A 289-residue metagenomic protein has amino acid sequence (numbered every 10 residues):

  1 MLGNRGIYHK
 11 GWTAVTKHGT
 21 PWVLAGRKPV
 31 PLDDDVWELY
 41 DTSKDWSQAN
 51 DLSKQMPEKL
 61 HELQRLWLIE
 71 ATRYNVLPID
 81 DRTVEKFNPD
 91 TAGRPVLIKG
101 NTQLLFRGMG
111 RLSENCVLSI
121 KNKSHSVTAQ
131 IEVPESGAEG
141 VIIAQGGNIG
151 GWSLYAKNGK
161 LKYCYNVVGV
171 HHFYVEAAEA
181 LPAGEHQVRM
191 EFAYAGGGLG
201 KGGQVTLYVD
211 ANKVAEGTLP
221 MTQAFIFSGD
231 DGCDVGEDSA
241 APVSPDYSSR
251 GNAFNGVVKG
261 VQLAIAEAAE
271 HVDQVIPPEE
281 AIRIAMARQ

Functional and structural regions predicted by a protein language model:
M1-S53, K59: C-terminal, low-complexity/hydrophilic appendages and adjacent surface loops of extracellular/periplasmic anionic
G11, L39-D41, D45, L63 (+3 more regions): Hydrophobic, well-ordered secondary-structure elements that form the walls of internal hydrophobic environments
T13, K28, N75-V76, L105: Carbohydrate-active catalytic/glycan-binding domains of CAZyme proteins, especially the secreted or lumenal ectodomains
S53-K54, G251: Short, flexible active-site recognition loops that position polar ligands and cofactors
M56, L60-W67, V258-V261: Short amphipathic C-terminal alpha-helix that caps PH/PH-like domains
R65, N75-P78: Short amphipathic alpha-helical segments at helix boundaries and their inter-helical linkers
L68-T72: Sec-exported extracytoplasmic/periplasmic mature domains
P78, T83-Q289: Extracellular glycan-associated modules
